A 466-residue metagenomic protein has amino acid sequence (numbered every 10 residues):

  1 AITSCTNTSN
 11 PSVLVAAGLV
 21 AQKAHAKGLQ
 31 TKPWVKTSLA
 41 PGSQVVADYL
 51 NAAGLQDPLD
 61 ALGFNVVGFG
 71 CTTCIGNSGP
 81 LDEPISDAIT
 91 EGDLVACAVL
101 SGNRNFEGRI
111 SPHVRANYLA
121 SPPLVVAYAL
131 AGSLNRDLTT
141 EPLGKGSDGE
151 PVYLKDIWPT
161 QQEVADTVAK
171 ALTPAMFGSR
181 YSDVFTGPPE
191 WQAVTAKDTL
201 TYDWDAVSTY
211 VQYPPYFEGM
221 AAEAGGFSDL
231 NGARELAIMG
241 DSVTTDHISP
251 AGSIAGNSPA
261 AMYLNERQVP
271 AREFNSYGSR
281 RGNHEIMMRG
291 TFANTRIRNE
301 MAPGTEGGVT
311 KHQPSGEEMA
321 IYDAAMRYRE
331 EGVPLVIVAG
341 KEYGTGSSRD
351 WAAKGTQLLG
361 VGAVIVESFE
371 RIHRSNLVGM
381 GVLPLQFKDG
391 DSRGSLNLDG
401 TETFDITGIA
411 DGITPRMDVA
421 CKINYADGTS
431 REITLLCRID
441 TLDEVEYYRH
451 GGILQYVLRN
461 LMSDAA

Functional and structural regions predicted by a protein language model:
A1-A16, F69-C74, N103-L138, E235-I254 (+4 more regions): Conserved phosphate/anionic-ligand binding catalytic regions in large, soluble enzymes, centered on
A1-G54, Q192-I365: Non-catalytic terminal/interface segments that mediate subunit docking, oligomerization, and allosteric communication
V13-V15, A21-P33, N65-R180, V378-L383 (+1 more regions): Mobile "lid/hinge" segments at catalytic clefts and subdomain interfaces of large enzymes
W34-S38, F64-V66, L94-A98, R104 (+13 more regions): Structural motif
W34-T73, N77-G79, M287, S347 (+4 more regions): Extended C-terminal subregions enriched in glycine
N135-W204, R280-E306: N-terminal leader/propeptide and maturation segments of large enzyme subunits in energy/redox metabolism and hydrolases
G146-Q161, H373-Y447: Acidic, glycine-rich flexible loop/linker segments
A271, N275-H284, M288-E318, R329-E330 (+2 more regions): NTP/phosphate- and nucleic-acid-binding module
